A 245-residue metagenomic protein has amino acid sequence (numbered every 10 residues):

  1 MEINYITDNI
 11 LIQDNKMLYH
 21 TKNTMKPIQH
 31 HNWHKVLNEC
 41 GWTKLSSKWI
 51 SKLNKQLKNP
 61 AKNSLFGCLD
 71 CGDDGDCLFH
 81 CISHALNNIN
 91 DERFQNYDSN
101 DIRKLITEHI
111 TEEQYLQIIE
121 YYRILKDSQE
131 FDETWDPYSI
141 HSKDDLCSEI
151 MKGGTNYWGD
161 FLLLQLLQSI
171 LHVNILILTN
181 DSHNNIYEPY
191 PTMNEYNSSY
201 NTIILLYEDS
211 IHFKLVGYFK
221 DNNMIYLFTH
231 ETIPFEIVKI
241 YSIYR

Functional and structural regions predicted by a protein language model:
M1-C71, N87, K220-D221, I233 (+1 more regions): Non-catalytic, low-structured ubiquitin/UBL-interacting segments
I3, T7-D8, Q13-D14, G75 (+4 more regions): Intrinsic-disorder/low-complexity regions
I6, H20-T21, H31-K35, T43 (+12 more regions): Compositionally biased, intrinsically disordered low-complexity regions enriched in proline and serine
K35-E188: Papain-like cysteine protease catalytic cores
C147-R245: Deubiquitinase catalytic domains
